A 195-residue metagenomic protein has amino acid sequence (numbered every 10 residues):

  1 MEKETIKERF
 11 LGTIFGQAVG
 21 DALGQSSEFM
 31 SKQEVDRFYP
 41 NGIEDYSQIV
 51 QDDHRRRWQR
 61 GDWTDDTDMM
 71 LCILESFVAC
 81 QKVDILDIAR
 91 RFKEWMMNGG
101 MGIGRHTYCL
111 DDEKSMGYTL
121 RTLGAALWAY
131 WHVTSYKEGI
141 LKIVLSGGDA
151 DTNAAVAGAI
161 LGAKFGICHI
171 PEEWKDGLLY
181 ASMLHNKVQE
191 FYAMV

Functional and structural regions predicted by a protein language model:
M1-V195: Structured, active/binding-site neighborhoods that engage oxygen-rich ligands
